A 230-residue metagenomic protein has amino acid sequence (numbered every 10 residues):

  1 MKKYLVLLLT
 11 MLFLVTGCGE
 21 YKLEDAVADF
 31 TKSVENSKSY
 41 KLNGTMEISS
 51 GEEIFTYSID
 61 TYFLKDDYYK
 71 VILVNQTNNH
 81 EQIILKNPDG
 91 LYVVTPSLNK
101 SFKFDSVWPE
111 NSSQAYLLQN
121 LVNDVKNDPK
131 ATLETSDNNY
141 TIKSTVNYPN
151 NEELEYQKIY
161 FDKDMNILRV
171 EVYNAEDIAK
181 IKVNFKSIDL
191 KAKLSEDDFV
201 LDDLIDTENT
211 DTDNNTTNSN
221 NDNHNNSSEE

Functional and structural regions predicted by a protein language model:
L5-I59, F63-K65, V200-E230: N-terminal leader/targeting segments and the immediate start of mature chains
N36-S39, T61-K70, L85-L91, S136-N138 (+2 more regions): Short, solvent-exposed coil/turn segments at beta-strand boundaries
M46-I48, I72-N75, V93-S97, V146 (+1 more regions): Beta-turn initiation residues at beta-strand->coil junctions
G51-E53, N78, M165, D177: Residue-level signal for glycine
D60, E81-I83, K130-T132, Y156-Y160: Short, surface-exposed charged micro-motifs
D60-Y116, A179-I181: An acidic-aromatic
V93-N150: Flexible, processing/modification-adjacent segments and terminal tails in exported/periplasmic/extracellular proteins
T135-I205: Gly/Pro-enriched, hydrophobic low-complexity segments that function as extracytoplasmic propeptides/linkers
